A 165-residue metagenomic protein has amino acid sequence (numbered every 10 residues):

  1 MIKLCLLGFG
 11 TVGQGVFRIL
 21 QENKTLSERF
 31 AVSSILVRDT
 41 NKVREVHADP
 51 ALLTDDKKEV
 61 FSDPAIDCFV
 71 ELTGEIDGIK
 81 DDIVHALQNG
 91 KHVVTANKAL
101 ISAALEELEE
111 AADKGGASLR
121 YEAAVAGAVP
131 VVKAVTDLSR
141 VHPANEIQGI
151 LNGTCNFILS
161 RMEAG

Functional and structural regions predicted by a protein language model:
M1-L4: Extreme N-terminal starter segment of soluble prokaryotic enzymes
F9: Glycine-rich Rossmann-fold phosphate-binding loop(s) that bind the pyrophosphate of adenine dinucleotide cofactors
G13-Q14: N-terminal Rossmann-fold NAD(P) dinucleotide-binding loop
E22-V46: NAD(P)-binding Rossmann-fold cofactor-contacting core
R38-T40, K58, G74, K98-A99 (+3 more regions): Short, ordered loop/turn segments at secondary-structure junctions
L53-A96: Rossmann-fold NAD(P) dinucleotide-binding segment
I79-N89, K98-D137: Rossmann-fold NAD(P)-binding glycine/threonine-rich loop
D137-G165: Conserved anion/nucleotide-ligand pocket segment
